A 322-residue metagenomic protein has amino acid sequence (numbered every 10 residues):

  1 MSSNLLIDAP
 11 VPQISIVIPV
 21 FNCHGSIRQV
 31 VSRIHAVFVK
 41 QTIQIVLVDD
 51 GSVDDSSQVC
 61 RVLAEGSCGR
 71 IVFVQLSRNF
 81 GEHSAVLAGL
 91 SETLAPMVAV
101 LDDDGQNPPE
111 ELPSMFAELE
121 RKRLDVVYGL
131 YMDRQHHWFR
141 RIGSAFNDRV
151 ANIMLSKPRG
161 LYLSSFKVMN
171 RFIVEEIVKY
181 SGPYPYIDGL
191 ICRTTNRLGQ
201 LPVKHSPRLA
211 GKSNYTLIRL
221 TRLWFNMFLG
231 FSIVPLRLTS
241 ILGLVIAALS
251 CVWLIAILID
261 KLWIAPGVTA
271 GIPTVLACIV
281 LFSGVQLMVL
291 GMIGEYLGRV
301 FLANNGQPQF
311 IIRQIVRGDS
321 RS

Functional and structural regions predicted by a protein language model:
S2-V11, Y186-S322: Hydrophobic helical membrane-anchoring modules
Q13-S15, Q44: Cell-envelope/extracellular polymer assembly enzymes that use nucleotide-activated donors
C23-V37: Short, well-formed alpha-helical segments that are part of the catalytic scaffolds of diverse glycosyltransferases
I43-V46, S57-E92: Conserved donor nucleotide-binding strand/loop of the catalytic core
D49-Q58, G105-Q106: A conserved acidic beta->alpha catalytic loop
V74-R78, E82-E92, P109-L190, S206-F225: Acceptor/aglycone-binding surface of glycosyltransferases and processive sugar-polymer synthases
L76, L101-D103: Catalytic metal- and UDP-sugar-binding loop of GT-A-like glycosyltransferases, i.e., residues flanking the conserved
V98: Short aromatic/hydrophobic "clamp" motif used to bind/position activated sugar donors
